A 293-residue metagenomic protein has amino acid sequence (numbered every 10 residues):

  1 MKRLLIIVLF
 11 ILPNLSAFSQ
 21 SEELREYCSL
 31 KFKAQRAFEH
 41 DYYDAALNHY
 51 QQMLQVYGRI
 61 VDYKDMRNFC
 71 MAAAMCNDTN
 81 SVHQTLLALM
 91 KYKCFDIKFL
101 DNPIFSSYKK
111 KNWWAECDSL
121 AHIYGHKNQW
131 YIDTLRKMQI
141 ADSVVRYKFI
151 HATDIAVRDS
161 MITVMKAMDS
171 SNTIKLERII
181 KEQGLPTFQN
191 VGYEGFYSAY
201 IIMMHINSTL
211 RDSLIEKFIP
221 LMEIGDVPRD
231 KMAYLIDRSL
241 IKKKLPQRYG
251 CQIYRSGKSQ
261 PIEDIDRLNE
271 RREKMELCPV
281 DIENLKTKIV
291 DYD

Functional and structural regions predicted by a protein language model:
M1-Y27: Bacterial Sec-dependent N-terminal signal peptides
S16, N102, I265-D266: A generic alpha-helix surface/boundary motif
S21-K64, F69-F196, H205-T209, L235-R238: Preference for long, solvent-exposed alpha-helical segments and helix-linker "stalks"
E177, I215, I219, N269-R272: Non-transmembrane alpha-helical segments in soluble domains of secreted/periplasmic/extracellular proteins
L185-P186, V227, D281: Intrinsically disordered or highly flexible coil/loop and linker segments, enriched in small and charged/polar residues
V191-G195, R211-Q252: Extended alpha-helical interaction scaffolds used for oligomerization/partner binding
A199-Y200: Amphipathic alpha-helical elements of HEAT/ARM-like alpha-solenoid repeat scaffolds that form extended
D237-D293: A cross-kingdom marker for long, charged
